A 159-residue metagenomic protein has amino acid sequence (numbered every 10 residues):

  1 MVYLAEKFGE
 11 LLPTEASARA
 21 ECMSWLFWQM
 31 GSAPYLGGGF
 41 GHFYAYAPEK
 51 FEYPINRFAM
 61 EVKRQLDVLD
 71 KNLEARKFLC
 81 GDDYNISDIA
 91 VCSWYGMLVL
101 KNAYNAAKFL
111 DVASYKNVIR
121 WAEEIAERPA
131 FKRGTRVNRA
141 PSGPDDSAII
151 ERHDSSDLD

Functional and structural regions predicted by a protein language model:
M1-N56, M60-K63, D70, D159: GST-like domain detector, emphasizing the conserved glutathione-binding G-site in the N-terminal thioredoxin-like
A5, W94-Y95, T135: Active-site-flanking alpha-helical
A5-E6, G31, E74, L100 (+1 more regions): Residues at helix-coil transition
E10, K71-D83, P129-G134: Surface-exposed helix-capping loop/turn segments at secondary-structure junctions
L36-G41, L79-A107, A113-R120, I125: GST superfamily/GST-like fold recognition
F58-L66, W94, W121: Alpha-helical packing segments of well-folded alpha/beta enzyme cores
L69, D88, I125-F131: Residue-level signal for nonpolar/aromatic packing positions in well-ordered secondary structure
T135-D159: Acidic/histidine-enriched, glycine/proline-rich intrinsically disordered or flexible terminal extensions
